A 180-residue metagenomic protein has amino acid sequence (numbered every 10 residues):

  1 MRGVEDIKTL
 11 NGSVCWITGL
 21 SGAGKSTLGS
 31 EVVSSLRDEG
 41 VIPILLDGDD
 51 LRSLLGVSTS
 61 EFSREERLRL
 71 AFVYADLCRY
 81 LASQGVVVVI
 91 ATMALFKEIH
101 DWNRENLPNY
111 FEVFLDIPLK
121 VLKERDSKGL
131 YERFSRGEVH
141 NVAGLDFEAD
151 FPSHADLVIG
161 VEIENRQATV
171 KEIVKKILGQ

Functional and structural regions predicted by a protein language model:
M1-C15: Extreme N-terminal, non-catalytic leader segments that precede Walker-type/kinase nucleotide-binding cores
S21: The conserved Walker
K25: Conserved lysine of the Walker
S30-R79: Conserved substrate/cofactor phosphate-moiety recognition/catalytic segment in nucleotide-dependent phosphotransferases
D50-R52, A94-K97, D116-V121, E164-N165: Conserved nucleotide-binding/hydrolysis micro-motifs of P-loop NTPases
E65-F111, E132: Glycine-rich phosphate-binding loop used to anchor ATP phosphates in small-molecule kinases, encompassing both
V89-A91, N106-R125, I159: Conserved phosphate-donor/acceptor-positioning beta-strand/loop module used by diverse small-molecule
E124-E172, G179-Q180: Small-molecule kinase domains that catalyze NTP-dependent phosphoryl transfer to phosphate-bearing small molecules
